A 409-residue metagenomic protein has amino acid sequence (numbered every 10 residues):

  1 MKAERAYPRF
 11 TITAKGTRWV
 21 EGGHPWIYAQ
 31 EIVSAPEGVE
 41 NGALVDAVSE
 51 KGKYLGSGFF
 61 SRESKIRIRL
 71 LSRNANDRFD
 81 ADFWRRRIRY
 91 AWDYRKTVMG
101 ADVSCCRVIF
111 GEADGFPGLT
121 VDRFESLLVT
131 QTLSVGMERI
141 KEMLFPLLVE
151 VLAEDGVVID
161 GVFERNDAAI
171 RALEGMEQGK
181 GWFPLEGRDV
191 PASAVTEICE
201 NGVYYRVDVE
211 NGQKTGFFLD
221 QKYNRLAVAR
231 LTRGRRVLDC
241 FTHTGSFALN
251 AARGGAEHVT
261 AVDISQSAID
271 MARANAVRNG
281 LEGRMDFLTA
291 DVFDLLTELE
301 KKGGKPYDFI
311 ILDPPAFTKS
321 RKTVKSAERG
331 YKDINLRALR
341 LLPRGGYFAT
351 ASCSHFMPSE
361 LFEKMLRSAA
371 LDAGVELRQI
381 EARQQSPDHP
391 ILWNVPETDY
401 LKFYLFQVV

Functional and structural regions predicted by a protein language model:
M1-E125: Non-catalytic accessory regions of SAM-dependent methyltransferases
G111-D122, K141-F217: Non-catalytic substrate-recognition/targeting regions of SAM-dependent transferases
G234-H243: Conserved class I S-adenosyl-L-methionine
T244-E257: Conserved SAM-binding loop of SAM-dependent methyltransferases across substrates and taxa, primarily the Class I
H258-D263: Conserved SAM-binding motif I beta-strand of class I
S267-I311: S-adenosyl-L-methionine
P306, D333, Y347-V409: C-terminal catalytic and target-recognition region of SAM-dependent MTase-like enzymes, primarily methyltransferases
Y307-R337: Mobile active-site "lid"/loop adjacent to the S-adenosyl-L-methionine
